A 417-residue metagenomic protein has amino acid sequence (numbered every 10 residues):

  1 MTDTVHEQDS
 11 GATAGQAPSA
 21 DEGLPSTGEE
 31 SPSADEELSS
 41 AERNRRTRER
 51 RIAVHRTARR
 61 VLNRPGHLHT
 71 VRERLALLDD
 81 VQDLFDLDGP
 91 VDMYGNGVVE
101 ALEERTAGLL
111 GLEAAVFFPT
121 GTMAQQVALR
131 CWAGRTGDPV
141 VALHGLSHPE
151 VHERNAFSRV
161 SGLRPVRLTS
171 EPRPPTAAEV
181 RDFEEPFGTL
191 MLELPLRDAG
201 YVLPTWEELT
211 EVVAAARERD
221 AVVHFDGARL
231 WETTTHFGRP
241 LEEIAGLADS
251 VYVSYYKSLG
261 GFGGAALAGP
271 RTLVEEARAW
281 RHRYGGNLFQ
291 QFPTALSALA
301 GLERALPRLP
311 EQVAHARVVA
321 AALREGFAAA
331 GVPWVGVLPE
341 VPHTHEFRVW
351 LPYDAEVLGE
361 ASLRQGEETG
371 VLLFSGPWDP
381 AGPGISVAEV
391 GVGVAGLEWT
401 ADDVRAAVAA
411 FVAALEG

Functional and structural regions predicted by a protein language model:
M1-G89, M93, L351, A355 (+4 more regions): N-terminal glycine-rich, Lys/His-bearing helix-loop that initiates the first secondary-structure elements of many
E36-E37, A41-R46, A330-G417: Conserved C-terminal alpha-helix-loop-beta "cap" of PLP-dependent enzymes that closes/shapes the active-site mouth
R43-E49, D198, L203, G246-Y353 (+1 more regions): Active-site C-terminal subdomain of aminotransferase-like
R46-T120, C131-G134, H144-V151, A156-S158 (+1 more regions): Conserved N-terminal alpha-helix of the aminotransferase class I/II PLP-enzyme fold
A115-T122, S254-Y255, Q290: Active-site nucleophile and cofactor-binding loops and adjacent substrate-binding regions of central metabolic enzymes
A133-G188: PLP-dependent aminotransferase-like
R173-A228, E232: Active-site phosphate-binding strand-loop segment of PLP-dependent enzymes
